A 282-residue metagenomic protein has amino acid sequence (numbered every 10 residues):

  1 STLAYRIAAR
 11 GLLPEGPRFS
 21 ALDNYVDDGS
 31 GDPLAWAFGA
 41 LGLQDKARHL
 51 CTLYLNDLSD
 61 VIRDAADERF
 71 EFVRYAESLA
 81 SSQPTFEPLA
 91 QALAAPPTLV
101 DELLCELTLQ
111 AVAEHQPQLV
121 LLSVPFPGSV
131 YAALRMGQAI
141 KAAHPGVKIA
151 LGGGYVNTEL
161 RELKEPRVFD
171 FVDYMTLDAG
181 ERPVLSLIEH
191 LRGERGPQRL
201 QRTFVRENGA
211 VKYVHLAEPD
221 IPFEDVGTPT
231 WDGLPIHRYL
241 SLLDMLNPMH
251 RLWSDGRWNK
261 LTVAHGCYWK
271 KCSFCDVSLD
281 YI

Functional and structural regions predicted by a protein language model:
S1-G11, E15-G16, L22-V26, S30 (+2 more regions): Glycine-rich beta-alpha loop elements in corrinoid/cobalamin-binding modules across cobalamin-dependent enzymes
L13, R18, G31-P33, L41-Q44 (+2 more regions): Compositionally biased, intrinsically disordered low-complexity regions
P14, I62-R69, L191-R195, G233 (+3 more regions): Short secondary-structure junctions and interdomain/linker hinges
P17, K46, D67, H215-E218 (+4 more regions): Alpha-helical protein-protein interaction elements
S20, G31, H49, D67-F70 (+4 more regions): Alpha-helical structural elements
G29-F70: Extended, H/D-rich, highly charged conserved domains that either
V61-D64, A92, A111, L187-H190 (+2 more regions): Residues that form generic nucleotide/phosphate-binding pockets
F223-E224, P229-I282: Radical SAM [4Fe-4S] cluster-binding motif and immediate context
